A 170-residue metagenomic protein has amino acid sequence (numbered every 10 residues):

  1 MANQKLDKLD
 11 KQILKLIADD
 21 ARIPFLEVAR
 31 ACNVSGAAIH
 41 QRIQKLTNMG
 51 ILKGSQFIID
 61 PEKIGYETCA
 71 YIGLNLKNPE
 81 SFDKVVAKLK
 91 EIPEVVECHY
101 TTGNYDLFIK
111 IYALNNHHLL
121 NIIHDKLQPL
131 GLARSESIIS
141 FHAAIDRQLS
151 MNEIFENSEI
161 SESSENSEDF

Functional and structural regions predicted by a protein language model:
M1-F170: A compositional/biophysical signature of low hydrophobicity enriched in polar/charged and small residues
